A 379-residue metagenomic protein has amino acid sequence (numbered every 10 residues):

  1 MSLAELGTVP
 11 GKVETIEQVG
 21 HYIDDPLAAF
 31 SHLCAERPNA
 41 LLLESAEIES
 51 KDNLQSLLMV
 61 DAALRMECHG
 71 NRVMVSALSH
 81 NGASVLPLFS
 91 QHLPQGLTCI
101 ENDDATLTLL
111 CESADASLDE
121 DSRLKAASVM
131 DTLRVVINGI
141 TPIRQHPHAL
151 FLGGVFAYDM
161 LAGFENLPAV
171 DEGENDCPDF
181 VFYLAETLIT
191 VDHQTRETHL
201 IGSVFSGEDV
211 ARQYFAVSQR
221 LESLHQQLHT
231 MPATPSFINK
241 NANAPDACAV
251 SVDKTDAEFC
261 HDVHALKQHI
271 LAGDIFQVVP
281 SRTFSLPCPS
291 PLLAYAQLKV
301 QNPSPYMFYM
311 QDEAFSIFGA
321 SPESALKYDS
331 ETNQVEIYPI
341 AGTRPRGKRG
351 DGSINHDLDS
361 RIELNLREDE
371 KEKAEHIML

Functional and structural regions predicted by a protein language model:
M1-L379: Extended alpha-helical targeting/anchoring segments, especially N-terminal organellar/secretory targeting helices
